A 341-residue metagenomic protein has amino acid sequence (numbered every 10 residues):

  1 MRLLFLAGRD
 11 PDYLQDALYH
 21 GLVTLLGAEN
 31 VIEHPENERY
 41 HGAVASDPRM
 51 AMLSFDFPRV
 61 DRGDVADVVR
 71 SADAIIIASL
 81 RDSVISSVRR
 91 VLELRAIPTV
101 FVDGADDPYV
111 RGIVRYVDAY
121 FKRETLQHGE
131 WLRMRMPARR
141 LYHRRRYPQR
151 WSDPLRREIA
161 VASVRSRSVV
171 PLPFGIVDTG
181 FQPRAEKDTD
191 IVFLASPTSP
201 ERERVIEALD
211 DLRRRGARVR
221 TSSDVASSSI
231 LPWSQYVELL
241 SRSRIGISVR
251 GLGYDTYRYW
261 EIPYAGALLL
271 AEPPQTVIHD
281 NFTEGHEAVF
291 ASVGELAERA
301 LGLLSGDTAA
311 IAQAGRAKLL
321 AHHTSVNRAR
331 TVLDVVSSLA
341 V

Functional and structural regions predicted by a protein language model:
R2-Y264, L268-E284, V326, R330 (+1 more regions): Nucleotide-sugar donor-binding catalytic core of glycosyltransferases
Y257, A291, H323: Residue-level signal for the nucleotide or nucleotide-sugar donor/cofactor binding architecture
E284-A291: A short acidic/histidine/glycine-rich donor-binding loop in glycosyltransferase catalytic cores
G285, L296-A297, A312-Q313: Residue-level signal for cytosolic alpha-helical hairpin/rod architecture
S292-A309: C-terminal "capping" alpha-helix adjacent to the active site of nucleotide-linked donor transferases in cell-envelope
S305, A309-V336: A charged, aromatic-enriched C-terminal amphipathic alpha-helix characteristic of glycosyltransferases across folds
